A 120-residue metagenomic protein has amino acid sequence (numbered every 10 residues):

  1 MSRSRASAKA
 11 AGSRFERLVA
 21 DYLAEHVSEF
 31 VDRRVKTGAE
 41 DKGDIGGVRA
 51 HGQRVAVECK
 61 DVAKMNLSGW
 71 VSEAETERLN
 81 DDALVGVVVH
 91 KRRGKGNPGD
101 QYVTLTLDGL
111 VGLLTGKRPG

Functional and structural regions predicted by a protein language model:
M1-G120: Catalytic phosphate/metal-binding cores of nucleic-acid and nucleotide-processing enzymes, i.e., regions that mediate
